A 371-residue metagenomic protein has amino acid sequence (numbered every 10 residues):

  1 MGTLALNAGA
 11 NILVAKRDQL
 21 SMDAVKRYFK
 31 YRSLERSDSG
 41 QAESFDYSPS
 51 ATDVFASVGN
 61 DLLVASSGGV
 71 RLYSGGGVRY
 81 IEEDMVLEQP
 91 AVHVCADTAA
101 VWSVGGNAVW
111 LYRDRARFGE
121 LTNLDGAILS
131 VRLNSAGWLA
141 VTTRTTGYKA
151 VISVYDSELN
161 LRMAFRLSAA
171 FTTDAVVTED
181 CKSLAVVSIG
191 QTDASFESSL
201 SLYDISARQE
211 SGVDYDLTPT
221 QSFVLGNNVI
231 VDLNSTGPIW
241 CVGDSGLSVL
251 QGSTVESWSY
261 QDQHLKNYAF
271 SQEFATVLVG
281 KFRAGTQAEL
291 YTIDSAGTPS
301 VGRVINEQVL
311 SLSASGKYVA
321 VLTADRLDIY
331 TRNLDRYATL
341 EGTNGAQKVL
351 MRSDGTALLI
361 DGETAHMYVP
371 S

Functional and structural regions predicted by a protein language model:
M1-A42, S50, S371: Sequence/structural signature of beta-propeller modules and their immediately flanking N-terminal secretory/stalk
R32-Y47, G77-D84, A116-T122, N160-R166 (+4 more regions): A short beta-strand motif characteristic of beta-propeller blades
D38-R71, E83-H93, V304: Beta-strand-rich domains and repeat architectures in extracellular enzymes and scaffolds, especially beta-propellers
S48-F55, V86-D97, D125-S135, A169-E179 (+4 more regions): Repeated scaffold domains used in trafficking and secretory/extracellular systems, primarily beta-propellers
L62, A99, W138-A140, L184 (+4 more regions): Hydrophobic beta-strand positions that form the internal "hydrophobic ladder" of WD40/Gbeta-like beta-propeller blades
G69-R71, N107-L111, G147-S153, T192-D204 (+4 more regions): Structural motif
V78-S183, V187: Non-cytosolic head/periplasmic domains of membrane-anchored proteins
Y148-V242: Solenoidal tandem-repeat scaffolds enriched in leucines and small polar residues
